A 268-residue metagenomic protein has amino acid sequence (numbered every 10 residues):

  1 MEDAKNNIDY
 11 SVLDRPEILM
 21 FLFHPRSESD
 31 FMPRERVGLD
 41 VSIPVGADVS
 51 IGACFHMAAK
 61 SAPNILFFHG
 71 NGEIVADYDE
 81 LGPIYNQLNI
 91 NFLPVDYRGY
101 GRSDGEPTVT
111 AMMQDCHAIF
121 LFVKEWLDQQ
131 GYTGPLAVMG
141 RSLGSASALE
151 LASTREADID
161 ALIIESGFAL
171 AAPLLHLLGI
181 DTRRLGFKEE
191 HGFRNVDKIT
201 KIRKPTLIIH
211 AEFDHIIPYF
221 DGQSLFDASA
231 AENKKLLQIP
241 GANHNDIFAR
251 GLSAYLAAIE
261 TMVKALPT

Functional and structural regions predicted by a protein language model:
M1-P44: An N-terminal hydrophobic leader/cap segment in hydrolases
N71-I84, F220: The serine-hydrolase catalytic nucleophile loop
Y85-D104: Conserved alpha/beta-hydrolase
P107-Q129, D197: Alpha/beta-hydrolase active-site loop
S147-K198: Hydrolase active-site cap/lid region
I202-R203, I208-H210, D214: Short beta-strand/loop motif that positions the catalytic acidic residue of the alpha/beta-hydrolase fold
E212-I217, H244-D246: Acidic catalytic loop of the alpha/beta-hydrolase fold
A242-S253: Catalytic histidine-centered segment of alpha/beta-hydrolase-like enzymes
